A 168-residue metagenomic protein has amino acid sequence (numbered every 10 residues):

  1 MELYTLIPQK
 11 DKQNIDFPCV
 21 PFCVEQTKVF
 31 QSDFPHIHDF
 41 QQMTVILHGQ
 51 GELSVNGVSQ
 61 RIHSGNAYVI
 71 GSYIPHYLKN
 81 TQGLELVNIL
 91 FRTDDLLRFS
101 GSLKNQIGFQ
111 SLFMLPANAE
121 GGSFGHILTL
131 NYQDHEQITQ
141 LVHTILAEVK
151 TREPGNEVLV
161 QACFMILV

Functional and structural regions predicted by a protein language model:
E2-P21, K79-A147: A hydrophobic/aromatic-rich effector-binding and dimerization subdomain of bacterial HTH-type transcriptional regulators
P21-H38: Conserved short histidine dyad/triad with adjacent acidic residue
C23-Q26, V45, N80: Conserved hydrophobic "DFG−1" position in protein kinase catalytic cores
H36-L53, V69: Short, conserved beta-strand element in jelly-roll/cupin
Q42-V45, Q137-L141, C163: Amphipathic, well-ordered alpha-helical segments in soluble domains
E52-S54, I70, P75-Q82: Short beta-strand His + acidic residue motifs that chelate non-heme Fe in jelly-roll/DSBH and cupin folds
G57-G71: Short acidic-glycine-tyrosine-enriched beta hairpin
Y132-E136, V149-M165: All-alpha amphipathic helical-bundle segments outside canonical DNA-binding/catalytic cores that form hydrophobic
